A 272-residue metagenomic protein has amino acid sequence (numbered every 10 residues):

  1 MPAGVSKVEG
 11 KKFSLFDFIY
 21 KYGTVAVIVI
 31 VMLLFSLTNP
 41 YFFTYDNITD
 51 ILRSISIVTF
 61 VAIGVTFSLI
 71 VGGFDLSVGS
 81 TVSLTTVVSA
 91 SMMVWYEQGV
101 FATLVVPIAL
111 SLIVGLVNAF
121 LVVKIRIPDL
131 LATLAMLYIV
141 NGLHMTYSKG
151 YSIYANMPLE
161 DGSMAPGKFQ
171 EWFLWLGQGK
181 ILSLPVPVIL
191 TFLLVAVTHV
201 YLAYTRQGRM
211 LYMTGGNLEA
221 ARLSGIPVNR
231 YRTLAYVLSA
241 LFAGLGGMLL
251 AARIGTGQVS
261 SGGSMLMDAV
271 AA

Functional and structural regions predicted by a protein language model:
M1-G23, F43: Transmembrane alpha-helical segments of polytopic membrane transport and secretion proteins
T24-L37, G64-V65, L137-H144, V188-V200 (+2 more regions): Hydrophobic core segments of alpha-helical transmembrane domains in multi-pass membrane transport and ion-translocation
I30-Y96, L121-R126, A252: Single transmembrane alpha-helix segments in multi-pass membrane proteins
P40-D50, H144-Y151, K180-I181, Y201-G208 (+1 more regions): Inter-helical junctions in multi-pass inner-membrane proteins, predominant in energy-converting antiporter-like
I55-G64, S80, L84, L116 (+5 more regions): Hydrophobic alpha-helical segments embedded in the membrane of multi-pass proteins
E97-L137: Alpha-helical transmembrane segments within multi-pass membrane transporters and channels
D129-Y204, Y231-L234, I254-G262: Transmembrane helix-bundle core of multi-pass membrane transporters and related energy-transducing complexes
A196-V237: Membrane-helix/interface signature in polytopic inner-membrane proteins
